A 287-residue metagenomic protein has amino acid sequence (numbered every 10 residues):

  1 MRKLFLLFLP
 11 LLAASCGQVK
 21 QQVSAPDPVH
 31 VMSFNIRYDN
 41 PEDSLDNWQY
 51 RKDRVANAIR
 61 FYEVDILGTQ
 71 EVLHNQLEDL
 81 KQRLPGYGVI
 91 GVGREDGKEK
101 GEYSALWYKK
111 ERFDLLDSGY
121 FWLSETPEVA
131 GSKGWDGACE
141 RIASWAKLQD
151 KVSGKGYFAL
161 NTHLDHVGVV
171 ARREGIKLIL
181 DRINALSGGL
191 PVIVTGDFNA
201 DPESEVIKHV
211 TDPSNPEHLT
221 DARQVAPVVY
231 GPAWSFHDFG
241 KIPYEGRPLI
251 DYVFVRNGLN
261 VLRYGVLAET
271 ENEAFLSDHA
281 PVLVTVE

Functional and structural regions predicted by a protein language model:
L4-A13: Sec-dependent N-terminal signal peptides
S15-R83, D96-E102, E287: N-terminal, active-site-proximal structural segment of metallo-dependent hydrolase catalytic domains
P28-N40, S104, L116-F121, K155-L164: Active-site-proximal beta-strand elements of phosphoester/diester hydrolases
S33-D53, E99, L123-C139, D165 (+1 more regions): Acidic/histidine-rich helix-loop elements that form or flank divalent-metal/phosphate-binding sites at the catalytic
R37, L73, H163-D165, F198-N199 (+1 more regions): Catalytic metal-binding/acid-base residues of hydrolase active sites
I66-G156, V266: Structured beta-strand-rich core segments of catalytic domains in phosphoester-bond hydrolases
G68-Q70, G91-V92, I193-D197, D221-Q224: Active-site neighborhood of phospho(di)ester-bond hydrolases with catalytic His/Asp-centered motifs
R112, V170, E174, I183-V192 (+1 more regions): Metal-dependent phosphoester-hydrolase catalytic domains
